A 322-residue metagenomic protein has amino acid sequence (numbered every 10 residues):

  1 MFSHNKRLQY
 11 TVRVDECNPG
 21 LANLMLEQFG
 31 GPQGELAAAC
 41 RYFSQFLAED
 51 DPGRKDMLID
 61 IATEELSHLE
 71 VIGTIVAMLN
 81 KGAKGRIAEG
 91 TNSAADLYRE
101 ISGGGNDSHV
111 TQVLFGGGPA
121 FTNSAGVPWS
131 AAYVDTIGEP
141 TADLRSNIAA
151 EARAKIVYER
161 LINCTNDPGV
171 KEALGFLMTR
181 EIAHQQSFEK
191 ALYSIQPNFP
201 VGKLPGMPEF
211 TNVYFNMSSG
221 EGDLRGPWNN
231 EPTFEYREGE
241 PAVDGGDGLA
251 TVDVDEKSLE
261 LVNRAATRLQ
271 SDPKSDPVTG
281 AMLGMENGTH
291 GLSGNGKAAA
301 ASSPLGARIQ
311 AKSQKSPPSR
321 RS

Functional and structural regions predicted by a protein language model:
M1-S322: Non-heme di-metal
